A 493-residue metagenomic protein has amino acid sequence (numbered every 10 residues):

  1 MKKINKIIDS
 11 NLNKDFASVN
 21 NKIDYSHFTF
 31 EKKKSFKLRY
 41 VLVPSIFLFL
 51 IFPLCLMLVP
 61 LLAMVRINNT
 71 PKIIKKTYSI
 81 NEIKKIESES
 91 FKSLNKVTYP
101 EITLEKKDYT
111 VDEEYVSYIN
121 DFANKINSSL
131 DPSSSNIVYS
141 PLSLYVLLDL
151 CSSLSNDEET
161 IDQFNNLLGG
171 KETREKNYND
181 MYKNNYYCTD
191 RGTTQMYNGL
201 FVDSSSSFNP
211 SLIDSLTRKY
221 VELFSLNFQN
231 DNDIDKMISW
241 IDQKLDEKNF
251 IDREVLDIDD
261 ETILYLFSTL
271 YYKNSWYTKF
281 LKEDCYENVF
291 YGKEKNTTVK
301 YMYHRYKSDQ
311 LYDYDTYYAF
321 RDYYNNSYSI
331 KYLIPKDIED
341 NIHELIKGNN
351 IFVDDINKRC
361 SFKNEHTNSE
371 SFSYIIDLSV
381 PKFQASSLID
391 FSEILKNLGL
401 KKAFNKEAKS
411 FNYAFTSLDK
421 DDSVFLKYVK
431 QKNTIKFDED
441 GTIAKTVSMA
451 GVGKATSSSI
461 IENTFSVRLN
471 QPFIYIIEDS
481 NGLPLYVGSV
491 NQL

Functional and structural regions predicted by a protein language model:
M1-K33: Disordered, charged N-terminal biogenesis/targeting segments of membrane/secreted proteins
K33-I51: N-terminal Sec-pathway targeting helices
L54-I73: Sec-dependent signal peptide cleavage junction
I67, I74-Y115: Extended low-complexity intrinsically disordered regions
P71-K92, S134, V138-L144, C151 (+2 more regions): Non-catalytic, conformational "gating/processing" segments within enzyme and secreted inhibitor domains
Y99-G169, L270-Y271, S275, Y318 (+3 more regions): His/Glu-rich zincin catalytic helix
N156-E159, L200-D203, S207, D479: Composition-driven recognition of low-complexity segments enriched in small/aliphatic/hydroxylated residues
Q431-L493: C-terminal soluble interaction/assembly domains
